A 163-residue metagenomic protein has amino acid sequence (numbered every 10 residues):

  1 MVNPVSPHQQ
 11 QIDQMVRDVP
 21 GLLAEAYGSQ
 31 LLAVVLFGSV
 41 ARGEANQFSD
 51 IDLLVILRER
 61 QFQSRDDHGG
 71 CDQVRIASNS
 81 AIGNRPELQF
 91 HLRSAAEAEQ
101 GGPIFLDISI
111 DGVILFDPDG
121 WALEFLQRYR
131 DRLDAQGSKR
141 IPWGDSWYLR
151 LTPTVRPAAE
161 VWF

Functional and structural regions predicted by a protein language model:
M1-L32, A41-Q47, R58-F163: Catalytic core of pol beta-like nucleotidyltransferases
S49-I51: Short, conserved active-site loops that position catalytic residues or coordinate cofactors/metal ions across diverse
L53-V55: Short beta-strand->loop micro-motif that forms the acidic, two-metal-ion catalytic signature in nucleotide-processing
